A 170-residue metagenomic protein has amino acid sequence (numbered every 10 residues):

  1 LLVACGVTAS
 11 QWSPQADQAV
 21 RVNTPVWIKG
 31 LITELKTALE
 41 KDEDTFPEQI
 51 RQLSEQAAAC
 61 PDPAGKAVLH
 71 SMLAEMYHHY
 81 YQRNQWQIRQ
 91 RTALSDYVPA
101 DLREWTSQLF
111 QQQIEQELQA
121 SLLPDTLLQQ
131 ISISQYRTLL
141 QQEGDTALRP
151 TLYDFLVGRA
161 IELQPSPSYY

Functional and structural regions predicted by a protein language model:
L1-P14: Bacterial Sec-dependent signal peptides at the C-terminal "C-region" and cleavage site
W12-Y170: Extracytoplasmic/secretory-pathway proteins
